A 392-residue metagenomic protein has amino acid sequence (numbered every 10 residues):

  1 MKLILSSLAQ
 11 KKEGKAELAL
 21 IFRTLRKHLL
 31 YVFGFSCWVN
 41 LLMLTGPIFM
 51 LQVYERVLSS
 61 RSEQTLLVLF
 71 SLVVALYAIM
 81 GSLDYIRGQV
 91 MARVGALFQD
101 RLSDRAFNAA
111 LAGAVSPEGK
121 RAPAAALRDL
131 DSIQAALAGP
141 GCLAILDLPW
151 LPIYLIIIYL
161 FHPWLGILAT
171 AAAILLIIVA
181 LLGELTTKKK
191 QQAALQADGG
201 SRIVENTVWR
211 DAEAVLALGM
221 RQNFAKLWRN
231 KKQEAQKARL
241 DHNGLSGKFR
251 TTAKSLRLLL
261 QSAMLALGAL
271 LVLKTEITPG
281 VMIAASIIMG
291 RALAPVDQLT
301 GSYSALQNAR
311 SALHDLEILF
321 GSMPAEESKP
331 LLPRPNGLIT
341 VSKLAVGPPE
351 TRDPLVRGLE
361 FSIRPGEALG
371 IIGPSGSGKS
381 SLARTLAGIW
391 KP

Functional and structural regions predicted by a protein language model:
M1-L44, S59, E63-T65, R87 (+13 more regions): Membrane-integrated ABC transporters
A19-K27, V115-S116, D129-L137, G141 (+5 more regions): An intracellular "coupling" helix at the cytosolic face of ABC transporter transmembrane type-1 domains
M50, N108-I153: Juxtamembrane loop-to-helix connectors within ABC transporter transmembrane domains
L69-L76, L143-A193, A266-I277, A294: Transmembrane helices of ABC transporter permease
L72-D84, A173-L175, R250-L260, A266 (+1 more regions): Hydrophobic alpha-helical segments in the permease module
A92, M220, G244, A292-L319 (+1 more regions): Cytosolic ends of transmembrane helices, especially the final helix of ABC transmembrane type-1 domains
Y303, F320-N336, G376: Short, flexible cytosolic linker that couples an ABC transmembrane/permease module to its adjacent nucleotide-binding
P333-P392: ABC-type nucleotide-binding domain
